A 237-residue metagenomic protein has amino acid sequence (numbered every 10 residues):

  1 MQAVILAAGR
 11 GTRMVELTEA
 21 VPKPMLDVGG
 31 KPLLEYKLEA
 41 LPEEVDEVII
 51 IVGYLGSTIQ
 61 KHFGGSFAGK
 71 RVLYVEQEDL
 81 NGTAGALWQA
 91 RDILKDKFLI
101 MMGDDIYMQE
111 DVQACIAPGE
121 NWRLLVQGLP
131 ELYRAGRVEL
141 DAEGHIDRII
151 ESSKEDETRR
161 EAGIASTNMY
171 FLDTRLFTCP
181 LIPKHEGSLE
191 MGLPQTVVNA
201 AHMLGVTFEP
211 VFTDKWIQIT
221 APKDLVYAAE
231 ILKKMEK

Functional and structural regions predicted by a protein language model:
Q2-I5, R13, D27, K31-M101: Conserved N-terminal catalytic core of the sugar/cofactor nucleotidyltransferase
E19-K23: Short alpha-helical oligomerization interface
M25, Y74-V75, I149, P210: Generic preference for hydrophobic
L80-T83, E131, D156, W216-Q218: A short acidic, often aromatic-flanked loop/helix-cap motif at beta-alpha or helix-coil junctions that lines enzyme
G103-I106: The conserved acidic donor/metal-binding loop of glycosyltransferases
E110-A135: Conserved donor-nucleotide/metal-binding helix-loop-beta segment in metal-dependent transferases, i.e., the alpha-helix
I116-A117, H145-K237: Catalytic-core segments of class I nucleotidyltransferases/pyrophosphorylases that form NMP-activated intermediates
E139-H145: Short acidic-glycine loop/turn motifs at beta-strand connectors
